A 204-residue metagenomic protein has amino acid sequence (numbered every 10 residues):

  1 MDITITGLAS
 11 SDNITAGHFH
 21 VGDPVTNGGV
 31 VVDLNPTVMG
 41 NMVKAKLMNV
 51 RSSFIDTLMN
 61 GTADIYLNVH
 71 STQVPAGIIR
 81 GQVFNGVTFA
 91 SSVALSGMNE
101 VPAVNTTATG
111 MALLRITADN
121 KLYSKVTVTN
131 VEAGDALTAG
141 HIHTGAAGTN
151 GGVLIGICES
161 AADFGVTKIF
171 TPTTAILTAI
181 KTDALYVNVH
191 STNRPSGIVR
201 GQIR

Functional and structural regions predicted by a protein language model:
M1-G17, V21-G140, T144-R204: Metal-centered catalytic cores of metalloenzymes
